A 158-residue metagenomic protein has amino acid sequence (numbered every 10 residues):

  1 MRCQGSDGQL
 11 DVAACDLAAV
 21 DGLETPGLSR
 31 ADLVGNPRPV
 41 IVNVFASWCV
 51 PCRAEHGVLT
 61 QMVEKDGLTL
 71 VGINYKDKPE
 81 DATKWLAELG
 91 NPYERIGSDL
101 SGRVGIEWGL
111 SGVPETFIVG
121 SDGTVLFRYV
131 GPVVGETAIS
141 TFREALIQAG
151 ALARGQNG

Functional and structural regions predicted by a protein language model:
C3-Q4, G8-V40: A short beta-strand-turn-helix
P37-V40, F45-W48, G112: Short pre-active-site segment immediately N-terminal to redox-active cysteine/selenocysteine motifs in thiol-based
V44-Q61: Conserved redox-active cysteine motifs that mediate thiol-disulfide chemistry, especially di-cysteine Cys-X(1-2)-Cys
A54, T69-L100, V113: Conserved segment of the thioredoxin-like fold in thiol-based oxidoreductases
H56-T60, P79-L86, E136-I139, R143: Extracytoplasmic/secreted envelope proteins and their assembly/folding machinery, especially bacterial periplasmic
A87-P92, D99-G158: Thiol/disulfide oxidoreductase modules built on the thioredoxin-like
